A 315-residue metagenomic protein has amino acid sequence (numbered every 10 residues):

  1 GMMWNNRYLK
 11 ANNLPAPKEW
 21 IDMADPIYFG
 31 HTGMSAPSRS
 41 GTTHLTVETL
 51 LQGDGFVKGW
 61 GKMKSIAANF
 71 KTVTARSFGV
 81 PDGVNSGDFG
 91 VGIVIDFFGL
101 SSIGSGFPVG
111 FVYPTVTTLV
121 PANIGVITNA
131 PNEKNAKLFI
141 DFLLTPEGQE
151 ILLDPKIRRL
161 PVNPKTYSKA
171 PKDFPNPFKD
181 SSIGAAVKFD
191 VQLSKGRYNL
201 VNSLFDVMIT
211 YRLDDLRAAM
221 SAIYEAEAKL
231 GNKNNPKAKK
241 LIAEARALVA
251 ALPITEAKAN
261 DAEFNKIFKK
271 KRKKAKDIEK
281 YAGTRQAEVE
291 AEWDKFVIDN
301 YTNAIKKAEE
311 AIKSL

Functional and structural regions predicted by a protein language model:
G1-M3, H31-S35, G90-V94, G110-Y113 (+1 more regions): Structural recognition of the beta-strand scaffold that forms the well-ordered cores of secreted hydrolase catalytic
G1-T74, F78-N85: Extracytoplasmic ligand-binding site segments that recognize negatively charged/polar headgroups
M3-Y8, L119-E133, I151-L152: A bilobed periplasmic-binding-protein/Venus flytrap-type ligand-binding module shared by bacterial periplasmic
K62-A67, G104-A130: Periplasmic-binding protein-like
N85, G90-P108: A ligand-binding cleft/hinge motif common to bilobed small-molecule-binding domains
I127, N132-L193: Mature extracytoplasmic/periplasmic domains
Y167-K237: C-terminal structural cap/anchor segments
A226-L315: C-terminal non-catalytic accessory extensions
